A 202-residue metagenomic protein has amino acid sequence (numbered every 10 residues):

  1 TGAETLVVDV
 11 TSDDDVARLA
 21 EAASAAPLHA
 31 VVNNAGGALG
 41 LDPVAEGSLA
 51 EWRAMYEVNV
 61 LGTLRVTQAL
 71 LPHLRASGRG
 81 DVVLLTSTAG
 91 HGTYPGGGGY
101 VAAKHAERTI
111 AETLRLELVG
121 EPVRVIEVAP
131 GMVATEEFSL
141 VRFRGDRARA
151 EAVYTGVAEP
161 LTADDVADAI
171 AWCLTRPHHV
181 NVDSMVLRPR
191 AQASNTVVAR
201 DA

Functional and structural regions predicted by a protein language model:
V8-R18, L49: The beta1-alpha1 cofactor-binding region of Rossmann-like NAD(H)/NADP(H)-dependent oxidoreductases
D42-V44, E51-R53: Substrate-binding pocket helix/loop in short-chain dehydrogenase/reductase
A45, Y94-G98: Active-site loop immediately N-terminal to the catalytic Tyr-X3-Lys motif of short-chain dehydrogenase/reductase
T67, A103: Active-site helix of classical SDR
S87: Residue(s) in the substrate-gating loop at a strand-loop-helix junction that position the organic substrate next
G92, T113-R124: Active-site-adjacent segment of SDR/Rossmann-fold oxidoreductases
E127-V128, R147-T196, R200: C-terminal helical subdomain
